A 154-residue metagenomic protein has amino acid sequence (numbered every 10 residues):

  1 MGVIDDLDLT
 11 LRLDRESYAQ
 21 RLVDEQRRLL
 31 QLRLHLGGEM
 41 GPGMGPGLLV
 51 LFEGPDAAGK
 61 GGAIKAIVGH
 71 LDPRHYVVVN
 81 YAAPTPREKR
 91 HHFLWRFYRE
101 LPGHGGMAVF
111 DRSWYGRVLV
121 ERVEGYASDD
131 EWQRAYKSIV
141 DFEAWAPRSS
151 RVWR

Functional and structural regions predicted by a protein language model:
M1-R154: Glycine-rich phosphate-binding loop of ATP-dependent small-molecule kinases
